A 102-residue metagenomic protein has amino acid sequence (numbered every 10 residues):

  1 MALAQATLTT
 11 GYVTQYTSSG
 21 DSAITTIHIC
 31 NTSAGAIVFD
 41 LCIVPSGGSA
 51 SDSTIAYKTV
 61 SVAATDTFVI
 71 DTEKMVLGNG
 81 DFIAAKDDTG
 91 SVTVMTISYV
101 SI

Functional and structural regions predicted by a protein language model:
M1-T32, G47, K86-I102: C-terminal interaction-tip segments
T7, V38, T59-S61, V69 (+1 more regions): Ser/Thr- (and often Asn-) enriched beta-sheet segments in non-cytosolic proteins
D21-S22, A36, G78-G80: Extracellular Ig-like/FN3 beta-sandwich strand-entry sites
T25-I55: Short, contiguous, well-ordered secondary-structure segments
I29, F39-L41, V62, I83 (+1 more regions): Hydrophobic beta-strand residues in large extracellular and virion-surface proteins
S33-G35, A64, L77, T89: Short loop/turn positions at the edges of beta-strands in beta-sheet-rich folds
F39, D71, A85-D87: Functionally constrained cores in energy, signaling, and assembly domains
V44-F82: Intrinsically disordered, low-complexity Pro/Gly/Ser/Thr-rich segments with frequent PxxP/GP/PP motifs and embedded
